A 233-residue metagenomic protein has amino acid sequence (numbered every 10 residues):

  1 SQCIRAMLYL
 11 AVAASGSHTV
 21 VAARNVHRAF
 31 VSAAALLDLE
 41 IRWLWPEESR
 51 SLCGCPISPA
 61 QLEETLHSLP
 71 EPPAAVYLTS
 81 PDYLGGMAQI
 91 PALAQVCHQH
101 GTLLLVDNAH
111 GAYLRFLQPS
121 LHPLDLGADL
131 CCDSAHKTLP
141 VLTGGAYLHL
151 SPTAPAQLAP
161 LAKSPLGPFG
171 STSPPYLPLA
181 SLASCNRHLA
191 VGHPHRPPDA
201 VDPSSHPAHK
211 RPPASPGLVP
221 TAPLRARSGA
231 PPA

Functional and structural regions predicted by a protein language model:
S1-A222: Conserved PLP-enzyme active-site core in the AAT-like
S205, A222-A233: Conserved glycine-rich beta-strand-loop-beta hairpin in the small C-terminal domain of fold type I
